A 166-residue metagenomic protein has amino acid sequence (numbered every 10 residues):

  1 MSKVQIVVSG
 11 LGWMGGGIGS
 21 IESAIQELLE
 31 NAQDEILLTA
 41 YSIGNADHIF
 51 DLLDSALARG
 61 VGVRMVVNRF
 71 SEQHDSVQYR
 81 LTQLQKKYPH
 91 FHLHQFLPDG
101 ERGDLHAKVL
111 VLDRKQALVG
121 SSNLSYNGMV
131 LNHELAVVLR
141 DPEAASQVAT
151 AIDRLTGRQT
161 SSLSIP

Functional and structural regions predicted by a protein language model:
M1-Q26, N31, G44-P166: PLD/PLD-like phosphodiesterase catalytic module centered on the HKD motif
A32-L38: A short, Trp-centered hydrophobic/proline-enriched beta-strand micro-motif
